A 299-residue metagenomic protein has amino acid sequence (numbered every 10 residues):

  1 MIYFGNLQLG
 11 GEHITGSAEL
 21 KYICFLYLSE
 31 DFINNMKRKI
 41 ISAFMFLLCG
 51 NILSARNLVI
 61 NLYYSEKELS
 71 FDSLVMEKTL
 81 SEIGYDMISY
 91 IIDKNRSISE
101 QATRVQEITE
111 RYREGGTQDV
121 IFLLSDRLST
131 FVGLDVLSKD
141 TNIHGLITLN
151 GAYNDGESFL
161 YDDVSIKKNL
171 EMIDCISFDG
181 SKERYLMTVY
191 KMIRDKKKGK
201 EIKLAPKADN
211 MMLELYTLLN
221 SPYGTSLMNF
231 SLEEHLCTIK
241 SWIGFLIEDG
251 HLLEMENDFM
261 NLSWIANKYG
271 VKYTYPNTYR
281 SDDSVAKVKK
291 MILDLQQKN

Functional and structural regions predicted by a protein language model:
V59-L80: Short, surface-exposed "cap/lid" segments of acyl-processing enzymes
S81-R96: Conserved alpha/beta-hydrolase
S97-R113: Alpha/beta-hydrolase active-site loop
D119-S165: Primarily recognizes the serine-hydrolase "nucleophile elbow" in alpha/beta-hydrolase and SGNH/GDSL folds
L149-T238: Accessory cap/linker subdomain of secreted extracellular hydrolases
F245-I247: Short beta-strand/loop motif that positions the catalytic acidic residue of the alpha/beta-hydrolase fold
L252-N257: Conserved alpha/beta-hydrolase "acid-adjacent" motif
S281-N299: Catalytic active-site module of serine/aspartate enzymes centered on a nucleophile-bearing elbow/loop
